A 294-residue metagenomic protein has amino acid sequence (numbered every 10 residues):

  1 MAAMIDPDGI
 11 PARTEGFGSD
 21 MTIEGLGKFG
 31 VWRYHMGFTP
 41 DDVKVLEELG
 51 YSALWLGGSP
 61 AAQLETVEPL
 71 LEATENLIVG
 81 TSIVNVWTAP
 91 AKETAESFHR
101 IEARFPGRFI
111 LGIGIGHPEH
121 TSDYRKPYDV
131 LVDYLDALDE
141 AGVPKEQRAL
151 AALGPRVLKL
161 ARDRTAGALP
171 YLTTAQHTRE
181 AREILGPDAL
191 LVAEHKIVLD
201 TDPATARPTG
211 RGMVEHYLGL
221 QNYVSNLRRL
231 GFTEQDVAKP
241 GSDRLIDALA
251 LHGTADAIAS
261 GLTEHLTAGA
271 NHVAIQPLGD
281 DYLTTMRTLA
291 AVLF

Functional and structural regions predicted by a protein language model:
M1-F294: Active-site-adjacent structural elements that line small-molecule/cofactor binding pockets in enzymes
